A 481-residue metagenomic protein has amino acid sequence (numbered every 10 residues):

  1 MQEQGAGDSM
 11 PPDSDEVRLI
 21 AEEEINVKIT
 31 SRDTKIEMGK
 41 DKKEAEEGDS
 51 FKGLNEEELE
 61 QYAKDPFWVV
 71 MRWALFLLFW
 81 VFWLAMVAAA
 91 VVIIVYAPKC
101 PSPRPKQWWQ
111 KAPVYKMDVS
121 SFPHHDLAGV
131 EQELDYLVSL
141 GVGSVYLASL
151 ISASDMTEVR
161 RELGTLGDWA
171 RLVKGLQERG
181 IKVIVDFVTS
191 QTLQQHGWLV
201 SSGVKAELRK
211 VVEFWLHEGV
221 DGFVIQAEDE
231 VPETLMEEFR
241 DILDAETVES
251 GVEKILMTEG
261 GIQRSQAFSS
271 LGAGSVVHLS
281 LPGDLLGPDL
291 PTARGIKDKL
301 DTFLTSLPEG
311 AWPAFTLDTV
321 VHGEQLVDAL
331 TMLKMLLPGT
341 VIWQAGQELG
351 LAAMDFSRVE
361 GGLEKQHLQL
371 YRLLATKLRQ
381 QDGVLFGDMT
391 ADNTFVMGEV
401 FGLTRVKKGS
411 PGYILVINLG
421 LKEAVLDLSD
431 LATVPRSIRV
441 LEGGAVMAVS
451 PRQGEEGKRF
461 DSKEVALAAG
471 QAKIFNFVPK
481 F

Functional and structural regions predicted by a protein language model:
M1-L147, S152, T157, A170-R171 (+6 more regions): Carbohydrate-interacting/catalytic domains
N26-K28, I36, S202-A206, I242 (+1 more regions): Solvent-exposed, charged interface segments at domain starts and junctions
L54-E58, R160, D229, R264 (+4 more regions): Alpha-helix initiation/capping motif
K99-P101, W108, A112, S121-A128 (+5 more regions): Substrate-binding/active-site clefts of carbohydrate-active enzymes
K106, E162, S201, D289 (+1 more regions): Alpha-helix initiation/capping motif
M156, V200-S202, G272-V277, T433: Short, hinge-like loop/turn segments at secondary-structure boundaries
D186, E259, L317, G387 (+1 more regions): Conserved beta-strand termini and adjacent loop/short-helix elements that scaffold enzyme active sites in alpha/beta
W198, R240-D355, R405-K408, L415-G420: Conserved alpha/beta catalytic core and glycan-binding cleft of carbohydrate-active enzymes
